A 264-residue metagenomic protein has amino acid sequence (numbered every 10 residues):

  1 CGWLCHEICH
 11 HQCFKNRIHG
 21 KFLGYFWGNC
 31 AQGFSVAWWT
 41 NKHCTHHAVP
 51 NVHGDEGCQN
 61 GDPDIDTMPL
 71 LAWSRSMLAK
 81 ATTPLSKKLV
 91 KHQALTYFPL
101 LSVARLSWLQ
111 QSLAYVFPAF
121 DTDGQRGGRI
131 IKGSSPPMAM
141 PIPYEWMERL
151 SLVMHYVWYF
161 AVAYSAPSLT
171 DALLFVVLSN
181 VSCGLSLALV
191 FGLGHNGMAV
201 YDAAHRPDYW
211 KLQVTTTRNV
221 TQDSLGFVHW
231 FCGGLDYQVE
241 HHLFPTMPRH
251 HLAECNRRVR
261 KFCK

Functional and structural regions predicted by a protein language model:
C1, G28-Q32, A94-L106, P137-V190: Alpha-helical bilayer-embedded segments of polytopic membrane proteins, i.e., transmembrane/intramembrane helices
C1-P137, D202-K264: Membrane-embedded catalytic scaffold of the fatty acid hydroxylase/desaturase
C5-C9, M147, M154, G194 (+1 more regions): Residue-level micro-sites within transmembrane alpha helices that shape and flank functional polar/acidic positions
C9-H10, W158, M198: Hydrophobic side chains within alpha-helical segments
N16, S165, N180, L193-G194 (+2 more regions): Residue-level detector of alpha-helical segments with a strong bias toward transmembrane helices and their helix-loop
T170-F175, L185-V190, A199-A203, M247-P248 (+1 more regions): Extended hydrophobic-aromatic, low-complexity segments
S179-G192, N196-G197, V259-K264: C-terminal, active-site-flanking charged/polar segments
